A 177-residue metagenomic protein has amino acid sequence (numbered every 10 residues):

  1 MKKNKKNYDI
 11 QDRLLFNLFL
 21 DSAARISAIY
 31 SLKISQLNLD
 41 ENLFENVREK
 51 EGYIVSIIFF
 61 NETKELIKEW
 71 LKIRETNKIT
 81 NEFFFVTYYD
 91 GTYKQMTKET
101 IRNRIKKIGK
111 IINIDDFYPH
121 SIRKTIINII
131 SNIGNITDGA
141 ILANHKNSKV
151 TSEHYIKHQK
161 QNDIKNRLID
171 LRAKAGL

Functional and structural regions predicted by a protein language model:
M1-I26: Basic, Lys/Arg- and aromatic-enriched nucleic-acid-binding interface segment
N7-Y8, L18, F59, T97 (+1 more regions): Residue-level marker of regulatory loop/turn positions in helix-turn-helix DNA-binding domains and in histidine
Q11-R13, K98, R102, R123-K124 (+1 more regions): Short, leucine-enriched amphipathic alpha-helices that occur as contiguous helical runs
N17, D21, R123-H145: C-terminal catalytic core of tyrosine-transesterase DNA break-rejoin enzymes
F19-E41: Short, charged phosphate-coordinating catalytic segments
L37-L39, N135-H154: Short, polar N-cap/turn motifs at the start of nucleic acid-interacting alpha helices
D40-E41, E49-D90: Basic, alpha-helical nucleic-acid-contacting "clamp/cap" segments
I141, E153-L177: DNA/chromatin major-groove-contacting recognition/catalytic segments
